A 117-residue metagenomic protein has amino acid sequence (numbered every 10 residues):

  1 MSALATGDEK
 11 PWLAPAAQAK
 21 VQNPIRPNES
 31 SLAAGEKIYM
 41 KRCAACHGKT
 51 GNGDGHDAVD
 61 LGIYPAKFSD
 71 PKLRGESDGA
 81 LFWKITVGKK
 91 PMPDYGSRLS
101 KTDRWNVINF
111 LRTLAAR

Functional and structural regions predicted by a protein language model:
A3-G7: Boundary at the C-terminal end of the N-terminal hydrophobic targeting segment
D8-I38: Electrostatic cytochrome c docking/interface patches
E9, W83-K90, G96-R117: C-terminal capping alpha-helices of c-type cytochrome domains
P24-I25, T50, K67, P91-D94: Conserved beta-strand positions that form and line the central face of beta-propeller blades
P27-S30, A34, I38, A80 (+3 more regions): Extracytoplasmic/secreted proteins, especially bacterial periplasmic and envelope-associated proteins
E29-N52, A58, L81, T86-V87: Sequence/structural segment immediately N-terminal to covalent heme-attachment motifs in c-type and related
N52-G53, K101: Short, non-ligating residues that shape and space the ligands of small metal-coordination modules and catalytic
I63-A80, Y95-R104: Electron-transfer interface patches adjacent to heme c in soluble/periplasmic c-type cytochromes and di-/multiheme
